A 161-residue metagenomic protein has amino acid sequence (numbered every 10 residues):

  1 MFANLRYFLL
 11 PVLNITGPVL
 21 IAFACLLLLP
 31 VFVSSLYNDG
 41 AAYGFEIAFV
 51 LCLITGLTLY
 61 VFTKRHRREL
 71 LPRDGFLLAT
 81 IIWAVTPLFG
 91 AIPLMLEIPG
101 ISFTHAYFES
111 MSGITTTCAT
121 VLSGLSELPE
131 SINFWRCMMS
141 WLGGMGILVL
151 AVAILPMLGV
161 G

Functional and structural regions predicted by a protein language model:
M1-G161: Membrane-proximal intracellular helices of multi-pass ion channels
